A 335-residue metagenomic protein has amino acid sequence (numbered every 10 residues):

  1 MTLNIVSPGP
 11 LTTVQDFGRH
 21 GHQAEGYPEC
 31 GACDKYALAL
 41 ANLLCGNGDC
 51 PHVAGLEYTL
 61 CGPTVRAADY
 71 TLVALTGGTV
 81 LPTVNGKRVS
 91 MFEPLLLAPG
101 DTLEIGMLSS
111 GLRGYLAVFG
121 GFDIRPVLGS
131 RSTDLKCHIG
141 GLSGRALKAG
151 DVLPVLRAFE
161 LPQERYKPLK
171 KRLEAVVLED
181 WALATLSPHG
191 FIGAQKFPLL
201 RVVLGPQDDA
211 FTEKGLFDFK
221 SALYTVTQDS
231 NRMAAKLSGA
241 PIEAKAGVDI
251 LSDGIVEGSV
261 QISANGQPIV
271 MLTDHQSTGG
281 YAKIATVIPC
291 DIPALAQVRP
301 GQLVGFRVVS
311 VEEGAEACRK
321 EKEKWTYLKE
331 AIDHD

Functional and structural regions predicted by a protein language model:
M1-D335: Conserved "landmark" site that anchors the functional core of diverse proteins
